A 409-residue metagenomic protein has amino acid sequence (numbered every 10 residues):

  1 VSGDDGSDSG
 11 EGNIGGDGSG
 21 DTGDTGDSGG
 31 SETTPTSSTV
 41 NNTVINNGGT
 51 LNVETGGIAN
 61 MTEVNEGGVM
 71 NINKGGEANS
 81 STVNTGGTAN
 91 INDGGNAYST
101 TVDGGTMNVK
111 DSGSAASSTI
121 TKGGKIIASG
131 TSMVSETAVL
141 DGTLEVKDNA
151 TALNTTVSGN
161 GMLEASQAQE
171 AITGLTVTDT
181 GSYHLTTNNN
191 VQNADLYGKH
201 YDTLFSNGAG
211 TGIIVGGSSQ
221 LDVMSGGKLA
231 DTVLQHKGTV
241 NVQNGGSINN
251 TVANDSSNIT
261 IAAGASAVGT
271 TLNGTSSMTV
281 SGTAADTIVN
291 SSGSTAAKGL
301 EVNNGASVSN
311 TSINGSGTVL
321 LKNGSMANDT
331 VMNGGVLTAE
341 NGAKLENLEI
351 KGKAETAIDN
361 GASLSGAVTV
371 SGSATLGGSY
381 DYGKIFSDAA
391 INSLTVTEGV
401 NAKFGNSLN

Functional and structural regions predicted by a protein language model:
V1-G3, F404-N409: Low-complexity/repetitive intrinsically disordered segments
V1-T36: Ser/Thr/Gly/Pro-rich low-complexity, disordered linker/stalk segments of secreted and cell-surface proteins
G30, T36-N41, G49-L51, G57-N60 (+39 more regions): The right-handed parallel beta-helix/beta-solenoid scaffold, focusing on the short coil/turn and N-cap positions
